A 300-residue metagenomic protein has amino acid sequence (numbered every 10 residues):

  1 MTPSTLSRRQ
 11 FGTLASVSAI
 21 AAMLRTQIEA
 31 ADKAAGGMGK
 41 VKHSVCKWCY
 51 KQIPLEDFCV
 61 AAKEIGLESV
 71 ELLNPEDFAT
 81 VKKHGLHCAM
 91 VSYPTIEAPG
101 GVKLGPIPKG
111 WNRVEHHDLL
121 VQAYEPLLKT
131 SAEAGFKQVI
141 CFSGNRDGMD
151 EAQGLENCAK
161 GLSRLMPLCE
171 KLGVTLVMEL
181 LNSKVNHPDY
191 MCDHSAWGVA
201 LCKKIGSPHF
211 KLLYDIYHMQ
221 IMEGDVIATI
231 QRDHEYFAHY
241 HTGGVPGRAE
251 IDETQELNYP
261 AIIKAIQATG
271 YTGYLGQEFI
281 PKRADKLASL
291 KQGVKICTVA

Functional and structural regions predicted by a protein language model:
T2-T26, A30-K42, K47-K63, G135-K137 (+2 more regions): Histidine-acidic metal/acid-base catalytic patches
Q10, A15-L24, P108-K211, I221: Active-site acidic/histidine proton-transfer and metal-coordination neighborhood in alpha/beta enzyme cores
G37-C46, P94-G110, N145: N-terminal small/glycine-rich loop or linker at the start of catalytic domains across soluble metabolic enzymes
F58-D77: Catalytic domains of carbohydrate-active enzymes, especially glycoside hydrolases
A79-S92, V174: Short acidic, glycine/proline-enriched helix-loop-strand junctions
